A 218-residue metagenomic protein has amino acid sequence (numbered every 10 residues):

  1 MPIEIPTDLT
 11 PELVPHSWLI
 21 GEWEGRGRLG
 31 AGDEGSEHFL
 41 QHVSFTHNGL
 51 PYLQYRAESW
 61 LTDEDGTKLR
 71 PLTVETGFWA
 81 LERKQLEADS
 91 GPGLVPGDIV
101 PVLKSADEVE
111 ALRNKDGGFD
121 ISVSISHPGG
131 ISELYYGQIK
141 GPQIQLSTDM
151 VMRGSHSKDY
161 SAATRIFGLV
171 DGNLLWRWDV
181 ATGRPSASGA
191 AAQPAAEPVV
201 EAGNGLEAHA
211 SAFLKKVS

Functional and structural regions predicted by a protein language model:
P2-T7, L13-K215: Soluble ligand-binding/transfer domains with enclosed cavities or grooves
